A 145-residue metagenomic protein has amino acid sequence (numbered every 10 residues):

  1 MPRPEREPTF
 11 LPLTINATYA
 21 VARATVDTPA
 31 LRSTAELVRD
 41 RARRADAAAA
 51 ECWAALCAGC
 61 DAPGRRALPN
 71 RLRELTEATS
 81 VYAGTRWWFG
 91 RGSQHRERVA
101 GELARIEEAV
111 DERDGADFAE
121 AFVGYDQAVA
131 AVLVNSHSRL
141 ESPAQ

Functional and structural regions predicted by a protein language model:
M1-Q145: C-terminal-biased regions
